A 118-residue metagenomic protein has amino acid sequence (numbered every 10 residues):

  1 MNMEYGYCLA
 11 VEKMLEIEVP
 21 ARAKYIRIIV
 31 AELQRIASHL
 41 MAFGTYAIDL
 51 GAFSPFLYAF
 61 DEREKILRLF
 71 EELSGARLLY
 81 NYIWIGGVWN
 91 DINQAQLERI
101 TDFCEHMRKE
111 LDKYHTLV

Functional and structural regions predicted by a protein language model:
M1-V118: Active-site bordering "gate/hinge" segments that shape substrate access to catalytic or cofactor-binding pockets
